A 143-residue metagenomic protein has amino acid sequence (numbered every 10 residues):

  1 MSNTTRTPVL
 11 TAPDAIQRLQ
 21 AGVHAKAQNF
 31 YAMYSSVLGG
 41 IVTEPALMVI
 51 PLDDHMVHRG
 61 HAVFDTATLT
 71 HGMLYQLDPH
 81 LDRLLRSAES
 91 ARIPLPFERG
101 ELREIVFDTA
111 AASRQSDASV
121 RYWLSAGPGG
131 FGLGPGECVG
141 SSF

Functional and structural regions predicted by a protein language model:
M1-F143: Conserved alpha/beta cores of soluble small-molecule-handling proteins
